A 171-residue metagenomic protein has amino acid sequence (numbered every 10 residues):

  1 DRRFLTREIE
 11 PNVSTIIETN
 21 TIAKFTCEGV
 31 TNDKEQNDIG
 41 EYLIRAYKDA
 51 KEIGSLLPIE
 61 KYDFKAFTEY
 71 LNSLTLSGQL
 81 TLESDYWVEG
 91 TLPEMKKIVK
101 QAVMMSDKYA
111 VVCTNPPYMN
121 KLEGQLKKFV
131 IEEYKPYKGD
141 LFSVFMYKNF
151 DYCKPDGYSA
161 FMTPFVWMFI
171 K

Functional and structural regions predicted by a protein language model:
D1-K171: SAM-dependent methyltransferase catalytic region
